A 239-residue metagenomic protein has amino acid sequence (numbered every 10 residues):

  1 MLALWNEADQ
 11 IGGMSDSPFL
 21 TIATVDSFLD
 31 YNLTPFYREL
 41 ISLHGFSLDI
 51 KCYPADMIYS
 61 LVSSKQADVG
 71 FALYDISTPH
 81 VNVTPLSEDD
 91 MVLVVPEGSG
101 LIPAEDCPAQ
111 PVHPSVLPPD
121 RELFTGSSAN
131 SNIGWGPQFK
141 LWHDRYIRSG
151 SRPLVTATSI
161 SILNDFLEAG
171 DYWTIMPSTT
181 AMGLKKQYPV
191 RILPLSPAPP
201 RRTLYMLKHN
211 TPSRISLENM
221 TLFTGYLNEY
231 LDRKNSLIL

Functional and structural regions predicted by a protein language model:
W5-G13, S17-D49, Y53-S60, I215-E218: N-terminal winged-helix
F19-T24, G70, L123, T174 (+1 more regions): Short, well-ordered beta-strand segments
N32, D171, R191-L237: A late-sequence structural motif
P35-E39, A55-E97, P103-E105, R191-L193: Short beta-strand-centered segments that line the small-molecule binding cleft or hinge of alpha/beta clamshell
P54-M57, S63-Q66, P137-L193: Hydrophobic hinge/microswitch elements
Y74-D75, E97-G98, G126-A129, S178-T180: Short secondary-structure boundary segments
V83-G98, V112-P119, L195-T203: Short Pro/Gly-enriched coil loops immediately N-terminal to beta-strands
P103, A109-I147, T224, Y230-K234: Secondary-structure junction motif
